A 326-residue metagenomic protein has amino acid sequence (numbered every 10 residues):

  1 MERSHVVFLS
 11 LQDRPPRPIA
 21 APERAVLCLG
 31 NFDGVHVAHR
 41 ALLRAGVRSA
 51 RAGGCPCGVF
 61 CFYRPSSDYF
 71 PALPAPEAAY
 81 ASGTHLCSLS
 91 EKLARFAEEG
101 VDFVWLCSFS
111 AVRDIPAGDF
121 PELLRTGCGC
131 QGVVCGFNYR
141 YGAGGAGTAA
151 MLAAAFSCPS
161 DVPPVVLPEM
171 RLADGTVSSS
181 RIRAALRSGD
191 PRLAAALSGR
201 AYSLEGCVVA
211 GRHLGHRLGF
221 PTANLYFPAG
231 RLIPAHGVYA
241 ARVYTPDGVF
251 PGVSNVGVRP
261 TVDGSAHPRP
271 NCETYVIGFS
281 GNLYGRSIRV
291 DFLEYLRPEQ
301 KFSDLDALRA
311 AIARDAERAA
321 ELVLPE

Functional and structural regions predicted by a protein language model:
M1-L29: Positively charged, low-complexity intrinsically disordered leader regions
P22, V26-L29, V47-P74, A79-Y80: ATP-dependent adenylation/pyrophosphate-handling site
C28-V47: Di-metal (Zn2+ and/or Mg2+/Mn2+) metal-binding site signature of metallo-dependent hydrolases with the MBL/beta-CASP
H36, F96, V133, A194 (+2 more regions): Residue-level signal for inorganic ion chemistry
L43-R51, A153, S157: Surface-exposed amphipathic alpha-helices with a cationic face
P65-P159: N-terminal Rossmann-like or analogous alpha/beta NTP/dinucleotide-binding catalytic cores that position adenine
S157-V258: Glycine-rich, Lys/Arg-enriched anion-binding loops that position phosphate/diphosphate groups for phosphoryl
G211-E326: Phosphate/ribose-recognition catalytic cores of enzymes acting on nucleotide-derived substrates
